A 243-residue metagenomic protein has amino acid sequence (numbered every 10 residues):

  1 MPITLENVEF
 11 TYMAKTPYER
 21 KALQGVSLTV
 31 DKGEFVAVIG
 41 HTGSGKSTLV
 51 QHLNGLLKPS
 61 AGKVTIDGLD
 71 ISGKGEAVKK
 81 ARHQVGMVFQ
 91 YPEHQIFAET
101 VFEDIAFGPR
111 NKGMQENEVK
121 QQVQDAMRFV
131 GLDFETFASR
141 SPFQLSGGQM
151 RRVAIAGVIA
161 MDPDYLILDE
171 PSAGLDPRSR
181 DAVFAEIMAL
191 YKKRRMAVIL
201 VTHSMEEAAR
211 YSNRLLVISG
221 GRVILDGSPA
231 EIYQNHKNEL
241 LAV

Functional and structural regions predicted by a protein language model:
I39-H41: The feature captures the beta-strand-to-loop junction immediately N-terminal to the Walker
N54: Helix-to-loop junction immediately C-terminal to a conserved catalytic motif
G62-G73, A81: Conserved ABC transporter NBD signature motif
S141-L145, Q149: Conserved ABC ATPase signature
L166-D169: Catalytic Walker B motif of ABC-type/P-loop ATPase nucleotide-binding domains
T202-H203: H-loop/switch region of ABC-family ATPase nucleotide-binding domains
R222-V243: Conserved beta-strand-loop-alpha-helix hinge in the C-terminal portion of ABC ATPase nucleotide-binding domains
